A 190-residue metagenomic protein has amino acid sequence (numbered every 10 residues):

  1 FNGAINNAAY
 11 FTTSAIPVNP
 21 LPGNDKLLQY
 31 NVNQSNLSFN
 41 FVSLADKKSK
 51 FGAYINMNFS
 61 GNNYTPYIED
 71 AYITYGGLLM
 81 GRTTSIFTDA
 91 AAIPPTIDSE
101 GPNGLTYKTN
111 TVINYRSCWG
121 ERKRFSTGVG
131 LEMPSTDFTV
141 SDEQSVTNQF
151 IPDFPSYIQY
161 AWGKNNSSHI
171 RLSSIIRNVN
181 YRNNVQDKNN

Functional and structural regions predicted by a protein language model:
F1-A9, P20-D137, F150-I151, P155 (+1 more regions): Outer membrane beta-barrel
Y10-N19, D137-Q149, R182-K188: Solvent-exposed loop segments that connect transmembrane elements
S141-V146, G163, S167-H169: Signal peptide-directed secreted proteins
N165-N190: Detector for outer-membrane/organellar transmembrane beta-barrel domains, recognizing the amphipathic beta-strand
